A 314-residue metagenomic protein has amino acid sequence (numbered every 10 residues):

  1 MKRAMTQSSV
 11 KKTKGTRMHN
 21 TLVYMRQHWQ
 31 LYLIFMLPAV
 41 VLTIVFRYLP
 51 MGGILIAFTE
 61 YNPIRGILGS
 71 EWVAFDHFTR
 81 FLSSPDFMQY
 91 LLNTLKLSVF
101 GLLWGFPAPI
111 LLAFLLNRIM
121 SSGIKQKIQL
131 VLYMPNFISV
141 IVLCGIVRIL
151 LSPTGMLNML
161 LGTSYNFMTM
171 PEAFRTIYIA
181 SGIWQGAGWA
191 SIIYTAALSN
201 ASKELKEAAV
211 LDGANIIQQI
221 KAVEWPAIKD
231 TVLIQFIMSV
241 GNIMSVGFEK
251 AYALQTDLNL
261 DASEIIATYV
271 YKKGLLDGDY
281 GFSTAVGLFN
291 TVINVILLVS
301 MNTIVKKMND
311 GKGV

Functional and structural regions predicted by a protein language model:
M1-M25: Short, Lys/Arg-rich, polar N-terminal cytosolic tail immediately upstream of the first transmembrane signal-anchor
Y24, H28-V314: A structural signal for multi-pass alpha-helical bundles of membrane permease subunits that mediate small-molecule
